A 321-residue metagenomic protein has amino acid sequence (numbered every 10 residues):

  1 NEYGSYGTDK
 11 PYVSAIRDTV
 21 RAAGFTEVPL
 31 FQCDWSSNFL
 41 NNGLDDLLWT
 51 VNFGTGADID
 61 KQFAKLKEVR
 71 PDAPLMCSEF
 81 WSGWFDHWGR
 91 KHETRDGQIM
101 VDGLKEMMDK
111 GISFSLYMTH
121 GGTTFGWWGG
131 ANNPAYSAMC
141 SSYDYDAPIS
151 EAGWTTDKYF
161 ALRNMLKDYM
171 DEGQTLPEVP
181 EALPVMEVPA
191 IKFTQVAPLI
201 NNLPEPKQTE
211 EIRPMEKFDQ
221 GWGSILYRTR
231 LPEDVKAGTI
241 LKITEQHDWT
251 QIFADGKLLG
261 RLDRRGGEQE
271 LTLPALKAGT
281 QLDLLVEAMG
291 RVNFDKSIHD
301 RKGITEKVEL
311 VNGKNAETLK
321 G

Functional and structural regions predicted by a protein language model:
N1-D46: Active-site neighborhood of glycoside hydrolase catalytic domains
E27-F31, D46-L48, A73-C77, S113-F114: Structural preference for beta-strand elements that scaffold enzyme active sites
G56-S150, W154, M165-K167: Catalytic-core region of carbohydrate-active enzymes that cleave or remodel glycosidic bonds
G121, S150, K158, M165-Y169 (+3 more regions): An acidic-aromatic loop/edge-strand motif
M139-S141, E245-Q246, F253-R301: Beta-strand-rich ligand-recognition modules
Q195-R228, G321: Edge strands and adjacent loops of beta-rich recognition modules
I225, P232-I240: Extended extracellular/luminal ectodomain segments enriched in beta-structured repeat modules
A237-F253, G321: Aromatic-lined ligand-binding clefts that engage carbohydrates, nucleic acids, or primary amines
